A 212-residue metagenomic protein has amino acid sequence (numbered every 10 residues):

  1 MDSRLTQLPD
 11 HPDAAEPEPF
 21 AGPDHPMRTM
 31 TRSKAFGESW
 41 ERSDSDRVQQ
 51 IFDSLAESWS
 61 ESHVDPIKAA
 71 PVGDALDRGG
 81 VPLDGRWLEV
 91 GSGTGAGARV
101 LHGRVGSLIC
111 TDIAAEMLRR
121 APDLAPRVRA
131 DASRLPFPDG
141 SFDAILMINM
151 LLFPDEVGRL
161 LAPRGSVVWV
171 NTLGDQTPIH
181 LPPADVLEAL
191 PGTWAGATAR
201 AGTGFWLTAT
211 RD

Functional and structural regions predicted by a protein language model:
R4-V81: Conserved class I S-adenosyl-L-methionine
D84: Phosphate-coordination loops involved in phosphoryl transfer and adenosine-cofactor binding
L88-R134: Class I SAM-dependent methyltransferase SAM/SAH-binding core
S133-I145: A short acidic, Gly/Pro-enriched loop at the edge of an enzyme's catalytic core that lines a small-molecule cofactor
D143-D155: A short SAM/SAH-binding and catalytic strip from SAM-dependent methyltransferases
P154-S166: A short glycine-rich, Lys/Arg-flanked "PGG" loop and its adjoining helix->strand segment in the class I
S166-A189: Conserved class I S-adenosyl-L-methionine
T198-D212: Core SAM-dependent methyltransferase catalytic element
